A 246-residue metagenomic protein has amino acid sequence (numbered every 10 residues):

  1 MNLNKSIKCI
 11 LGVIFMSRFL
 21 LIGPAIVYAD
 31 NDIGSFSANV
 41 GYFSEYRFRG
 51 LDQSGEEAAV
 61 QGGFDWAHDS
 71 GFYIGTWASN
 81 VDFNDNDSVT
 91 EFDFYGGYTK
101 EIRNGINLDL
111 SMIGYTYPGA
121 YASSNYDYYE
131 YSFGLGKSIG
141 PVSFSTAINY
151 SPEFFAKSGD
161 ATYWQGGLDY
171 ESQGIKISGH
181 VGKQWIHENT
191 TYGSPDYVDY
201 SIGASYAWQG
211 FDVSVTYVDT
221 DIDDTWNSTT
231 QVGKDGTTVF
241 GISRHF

Functional and structural regions predicted by a protein language model:
M1-S35: Cleavable N-terminal export/targeting peptides
A29-D82: Short glycine/proline- and aromatic-enriched beta-strand/turn motifs that initiate or cap beta-hairpins
G34, E56-V60, S88-F92, N125-Y131 (+3 more regions): Residues that define the transmembrane beta-barrel architecture of outer-membrane proteins
F36, S70-T76, N104-L110, G140-T146 (+2 more regions): Repeated loop/turn-to-beta-strand initiation elements of outer-membrane beta-barrel proteins
Y42-F48, A78-D82, K100, G114-P118 (+7 more regions): Transmembrane beta-strands of outer-membrane beta-barrel pores
Q53-S54, D85-K157: Outer-membrane pore/translocation modules
G62, F94-G96, L110, Y131-F133 (+3 more regions): Membrane-embedded beta-strands of outer-membrane beta-barrel proteins, especially the hydrophobic/small aromatic
I202, Y206-W208, V232-F246: Outer-membrane beta-barrel "beta-signal"
